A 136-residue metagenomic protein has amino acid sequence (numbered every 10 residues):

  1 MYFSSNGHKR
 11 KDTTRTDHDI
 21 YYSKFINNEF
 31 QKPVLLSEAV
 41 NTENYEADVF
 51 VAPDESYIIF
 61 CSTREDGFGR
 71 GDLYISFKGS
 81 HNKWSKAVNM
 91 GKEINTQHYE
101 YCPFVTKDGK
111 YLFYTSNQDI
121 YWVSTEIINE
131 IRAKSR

Functional and structural regions predicted by a protein language model:
M1-R136: Short, conserved micro-motifs composed of acidic
